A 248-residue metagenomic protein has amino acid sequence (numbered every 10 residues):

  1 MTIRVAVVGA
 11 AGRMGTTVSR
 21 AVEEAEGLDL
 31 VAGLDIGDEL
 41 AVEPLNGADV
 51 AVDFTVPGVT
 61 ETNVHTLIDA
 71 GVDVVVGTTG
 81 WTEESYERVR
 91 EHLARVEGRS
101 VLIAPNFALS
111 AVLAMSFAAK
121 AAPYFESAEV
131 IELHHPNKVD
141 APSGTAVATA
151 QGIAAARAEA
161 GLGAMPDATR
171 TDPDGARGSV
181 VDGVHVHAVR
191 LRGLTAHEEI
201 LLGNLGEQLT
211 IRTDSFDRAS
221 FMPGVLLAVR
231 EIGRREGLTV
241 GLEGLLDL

Functional and structural regions predicted by a protein language model:
I3: Nucleotide donor/acceptor-binding cores
A6-N46, E126-L248: C-terminal substrate-binding/catalytic lobe of Rossmann-fold NAD(P)-dependent oxidoreductases
L30, V74-V75, S100-I103: Hydrophobic beta-strand scaffold residues
I36, T79-W81, N106-A108, L133-P136: Short, ordered loop/turn segments at secondary-structure junctions
V50, G58-T78, Y86, E91: Rossmann-fold NAD(P) dinucleotide-binding segment
T55-V56, T79, R190: Short glycine-/small-residue-rich Rossmann-like dinucleotide-binding loops
T78-V101, V112, S116-K120: Rossmann-fold NAD(P)-binding glycine/threonine-rich loop
